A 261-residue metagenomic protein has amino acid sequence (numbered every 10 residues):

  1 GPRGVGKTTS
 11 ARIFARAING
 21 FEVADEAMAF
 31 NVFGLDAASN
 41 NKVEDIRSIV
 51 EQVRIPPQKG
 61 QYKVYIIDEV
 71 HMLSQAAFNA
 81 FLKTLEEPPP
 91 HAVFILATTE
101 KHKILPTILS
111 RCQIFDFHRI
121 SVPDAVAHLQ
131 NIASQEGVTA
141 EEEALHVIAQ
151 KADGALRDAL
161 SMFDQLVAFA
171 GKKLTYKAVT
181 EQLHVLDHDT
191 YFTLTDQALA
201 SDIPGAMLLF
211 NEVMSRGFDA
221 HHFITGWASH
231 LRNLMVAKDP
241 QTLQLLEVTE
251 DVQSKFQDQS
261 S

Functional and structural regions predicted by a protein language model:
G1-I114, D124, I132: P-loop/Walker A NTP-binding region and its immediately flanking N-terminal helices in P-loop NTPase folds
A11-R16, D45-S48, Q113-S261: Extended, largely alpha-helical regulatory/partner-binding modules appended to the mid-to-C-terminal parts
